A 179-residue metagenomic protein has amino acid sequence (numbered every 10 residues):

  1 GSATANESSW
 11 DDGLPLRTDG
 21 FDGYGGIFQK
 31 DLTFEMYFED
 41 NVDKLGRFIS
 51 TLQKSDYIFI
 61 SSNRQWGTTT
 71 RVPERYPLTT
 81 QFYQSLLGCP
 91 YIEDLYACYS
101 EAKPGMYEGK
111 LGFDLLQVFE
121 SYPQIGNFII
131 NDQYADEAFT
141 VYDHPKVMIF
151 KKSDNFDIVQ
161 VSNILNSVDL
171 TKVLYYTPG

Functional and structural regions predicted by a protein language model:
G1-G179: C-terminal luminal/periplasmic domains and tails of membrane-associated envelope-modifying transferases
